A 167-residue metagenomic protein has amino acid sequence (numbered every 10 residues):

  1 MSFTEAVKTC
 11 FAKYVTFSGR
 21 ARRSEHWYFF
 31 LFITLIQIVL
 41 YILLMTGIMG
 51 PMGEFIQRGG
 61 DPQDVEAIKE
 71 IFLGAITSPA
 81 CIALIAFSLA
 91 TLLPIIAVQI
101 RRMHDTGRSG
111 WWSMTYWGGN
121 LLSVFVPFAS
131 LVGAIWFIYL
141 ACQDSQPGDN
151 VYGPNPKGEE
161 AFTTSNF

Functional and structural regions predicted by a protein language model:
M1-F32, I95-W112, Y139-F167: Membrane-interface extramembranous regions at the lipid-water interface
E5-A6, K69, C81-I82: Generic signal for short, ordered secondary-structure residues within or immediately flanking folded domains
T9, E70-L73, T77: Membrane-targeting and insertion segments and their boundary/processing signals
E25-P51, G74-Q99, S109-C142: Hydrophobic alpha-helical transmembrane segments in multi-pass membrane proteins
Q37-L44, G59-D64, S165-F167: Short, charged low-complexity intrinsically disordered segments located at boundaries of structured domains
M49-D61, F162-T163: Short, surface-exposed, charge-dense and proline/glycine-enriched linear segments
F55-L73: Perimembrane loop-to-helix junctions flanking transmembrane segments
